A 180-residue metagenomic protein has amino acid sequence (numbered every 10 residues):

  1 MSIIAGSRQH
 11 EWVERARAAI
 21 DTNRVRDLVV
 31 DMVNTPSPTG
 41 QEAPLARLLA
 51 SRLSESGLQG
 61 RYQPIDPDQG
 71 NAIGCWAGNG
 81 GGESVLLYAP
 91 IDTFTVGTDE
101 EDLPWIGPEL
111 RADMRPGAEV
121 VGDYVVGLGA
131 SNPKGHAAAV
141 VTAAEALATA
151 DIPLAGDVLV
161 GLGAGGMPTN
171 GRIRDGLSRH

Functional and structural regions predicted by a protein language model:
M1-T35: N-terminal hydrophobic or amphipathic helices/low-complexity stretches enriched in small/hydrophobic/Pro/Gly
L28, S37-G82: A non-catalytic alpha/beta surface segment that caps or lines the substrate-entry region of metallo-dependent hydrolase
V30, A50, V141-E145: Predominant activation on well-ordered alpha-helical scaffold segments within soluble catalytic domains
P38, D92, G165-M167: Active-site beta-loop-alpha junctions enriched in small/polar residues
G82-L159: Active-site metal-coordination/substrate-binding segment of hydrolases, especially metallo-dependent peptidases
A155-H180: Histidine/acidic-residue-rich, glycine-tolerant segments that coordinate divalent metal ions
